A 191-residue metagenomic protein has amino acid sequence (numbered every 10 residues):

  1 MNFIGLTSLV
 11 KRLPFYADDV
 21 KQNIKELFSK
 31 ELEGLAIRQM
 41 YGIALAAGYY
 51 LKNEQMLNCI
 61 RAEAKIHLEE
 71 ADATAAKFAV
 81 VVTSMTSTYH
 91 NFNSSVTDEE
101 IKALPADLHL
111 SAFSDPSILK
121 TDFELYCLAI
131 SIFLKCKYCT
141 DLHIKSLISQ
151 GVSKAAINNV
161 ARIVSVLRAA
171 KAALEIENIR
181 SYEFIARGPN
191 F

Functional and structural regions predicted by a protein language model:
M1-Q39, L45-I118, I148-S149, A156 (+2 more regions): Acidic, glycine/proline-rich low-complexity segments that act as flexible tails and inter-domain linkers
I43-C59, Y126-L142: Short, thiol/selenol-centered motifs that function as redox-active sites or metal-ligating centers
F123: Basic- and aromatic-enriched surface patches that contact anionic nucleotides/nucleic acids
K137-N158: Short conserved catalytic/interaction loops centered on acidic-Pro-aromatic/His motifs
A161-R162: Interfacial loop-to-transmembrane junctions
